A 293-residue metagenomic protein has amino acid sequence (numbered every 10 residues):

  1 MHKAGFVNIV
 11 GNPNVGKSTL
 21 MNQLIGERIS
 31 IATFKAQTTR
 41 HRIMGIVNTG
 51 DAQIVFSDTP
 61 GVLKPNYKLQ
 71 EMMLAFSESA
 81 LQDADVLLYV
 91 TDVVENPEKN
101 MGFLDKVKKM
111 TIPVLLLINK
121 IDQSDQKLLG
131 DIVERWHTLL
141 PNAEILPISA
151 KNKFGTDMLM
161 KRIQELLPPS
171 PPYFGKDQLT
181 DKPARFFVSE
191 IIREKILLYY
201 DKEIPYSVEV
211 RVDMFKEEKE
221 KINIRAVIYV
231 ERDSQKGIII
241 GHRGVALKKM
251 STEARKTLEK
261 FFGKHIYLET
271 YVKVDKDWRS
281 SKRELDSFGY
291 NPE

Functional and structural regions predicted by a protein language model:
M1-A75, S79-L81: Conserved G1/Walker A P-loop phosphate-binding module
G16, G155, A246: Conserved glycine(s) of the Walker
E27, I46-G50, A84-L87, V94 (+8 more regions): Conserved, well-folded catalytic cores of nucleic-acid-processing and energy-transducing macromolecular machines
T39, V62-K64, N96-P97, S124-D125 (+1 more regions): Catalytic P-loop NTPase motifs of RecA-like helicase/translocase cores
D58, N119, S149: Active-site glycine-centered loops adjacent to acidic/histidine catalytic or metal-binding residues that shape
A75-A143, K216-E218: Conserved C-terminal guanine-recognition region of P-loop GTPase G domains, centered on the G4
P113, D122-T180, A184: Canonical P-loop GTPase G-domain recognition
A184-E293: P-loop NTP-binding site
